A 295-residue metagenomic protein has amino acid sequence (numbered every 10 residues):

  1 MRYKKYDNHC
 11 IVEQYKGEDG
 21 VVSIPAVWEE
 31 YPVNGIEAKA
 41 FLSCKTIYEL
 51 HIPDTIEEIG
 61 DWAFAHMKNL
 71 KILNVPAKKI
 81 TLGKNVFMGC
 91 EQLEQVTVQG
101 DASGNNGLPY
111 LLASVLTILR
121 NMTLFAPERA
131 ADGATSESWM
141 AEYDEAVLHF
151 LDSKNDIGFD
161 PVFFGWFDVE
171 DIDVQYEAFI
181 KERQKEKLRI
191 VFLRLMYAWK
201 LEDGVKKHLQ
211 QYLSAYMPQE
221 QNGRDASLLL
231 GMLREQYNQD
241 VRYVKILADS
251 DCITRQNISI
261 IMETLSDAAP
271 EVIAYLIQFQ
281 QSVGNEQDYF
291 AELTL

Functional and structural regions predicted by a protein language model:
M1-C10, K16-N34, K45-E58, K68-T81 (+4 more regions): Structural signature of tandem-repeat unit edges
S43, H66, G89, N238 (+2 more regions): Ankyrin-repeat positional consensus site
D61-F64, A274: Alpha-helical elements of the RecA-like P-loop NTPase motor core of helicases
G89, L111, P270-V272: Short low-complexity, flexible loop/linker segments enriched in glycine and/or proline with clustered acidic
R242-Y243: Hydrophobic, well-ordered beta-alpha structural blocks that scaffold small-molecule cofactor pockets
I246, D251-C252, N257, M262-L295: Charge-dense, extended regions
